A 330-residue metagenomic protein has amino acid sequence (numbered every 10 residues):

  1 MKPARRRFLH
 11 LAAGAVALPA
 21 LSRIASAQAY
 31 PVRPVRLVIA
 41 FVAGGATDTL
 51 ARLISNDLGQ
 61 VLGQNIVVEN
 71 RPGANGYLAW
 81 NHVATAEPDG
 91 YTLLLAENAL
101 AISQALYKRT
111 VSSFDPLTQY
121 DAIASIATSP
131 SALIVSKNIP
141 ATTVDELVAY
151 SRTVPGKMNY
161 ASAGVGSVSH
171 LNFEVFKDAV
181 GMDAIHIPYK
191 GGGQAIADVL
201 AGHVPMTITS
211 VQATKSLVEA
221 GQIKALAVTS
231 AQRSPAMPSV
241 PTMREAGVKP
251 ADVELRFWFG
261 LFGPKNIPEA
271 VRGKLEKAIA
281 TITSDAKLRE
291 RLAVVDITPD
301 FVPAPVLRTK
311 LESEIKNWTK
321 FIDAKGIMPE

Functional and structural regions predicted by a protein language model:
M1-V16: N-terminal secretory signal peptides and thylakoid transit peptides that target proteins across membranes
A17, S22-I24: N-terminal signal peptide c-region/cleavage motif recognized by signal peptidases
A25-Q119, K157, V165, M182-P205 (+3 more regions): N-terminal (or domain-start) structured segment
V32-P34, D178-M182, E245, E269-E330: An extracytoplasmic/periplasmic, membrane-proximal ligand-sensing/linker region
T85-Y91, A105-Q194, M243, W258-R291: Hinge/capping helix and adjacent helix->loop/strand transition within the periplasmic-binding protein
A99-R109, V175-A179, M206-V240: A ligand-binding cleft/hinge motif common to bilobed small-molecule-binding domains
T128, T214-S284, K316: C-terminal lobe and pocket-closing loops of periplasmic/extracytoplasmic Venus-flytrap solute-binding proteins
